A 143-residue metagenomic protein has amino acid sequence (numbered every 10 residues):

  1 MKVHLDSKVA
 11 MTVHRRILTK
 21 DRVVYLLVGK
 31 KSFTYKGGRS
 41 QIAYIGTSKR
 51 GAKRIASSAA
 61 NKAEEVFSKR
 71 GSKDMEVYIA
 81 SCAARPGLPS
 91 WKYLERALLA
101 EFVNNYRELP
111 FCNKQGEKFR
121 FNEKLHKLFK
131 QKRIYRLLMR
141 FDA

Functional and structural regions predicted by a protein language model:
M1-A43, T47-A143: Boundary/linker segments flanking structured domains
